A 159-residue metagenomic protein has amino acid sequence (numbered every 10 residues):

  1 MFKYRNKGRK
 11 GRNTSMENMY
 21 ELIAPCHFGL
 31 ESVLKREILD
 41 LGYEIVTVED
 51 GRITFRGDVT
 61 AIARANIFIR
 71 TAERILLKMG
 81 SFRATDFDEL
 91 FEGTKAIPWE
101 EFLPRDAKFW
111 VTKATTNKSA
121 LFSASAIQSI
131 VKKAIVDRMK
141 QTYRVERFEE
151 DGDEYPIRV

Functional and structural regions predicted by a protein language model:
M1-E17: Basic Arg/Gly/Lys-rich low-complexity intrinsically disordered segments
E17-Y155: Non-catalytic nucleic-acid substrate-recognition regions in nucleic-acid-modifying enzymes
R158: Non-catalytic, regulatory and substrate/membrane-recognition segments associated with hydrolase enzymes
